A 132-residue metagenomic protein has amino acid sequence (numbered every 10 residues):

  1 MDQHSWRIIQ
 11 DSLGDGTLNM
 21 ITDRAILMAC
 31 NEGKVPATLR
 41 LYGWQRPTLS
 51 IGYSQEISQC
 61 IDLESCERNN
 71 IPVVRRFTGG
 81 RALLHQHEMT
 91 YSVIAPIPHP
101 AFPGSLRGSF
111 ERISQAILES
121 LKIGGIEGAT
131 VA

Functional and structural regions predicted by a protein language model:
M1-C60, E64, R68, P72-R76 (+1 more regions): Active-site loop/lid in soluble adenylation, ligation, and acyl-transfer enzymes
T17, I21, H85, G104-R112: Short, conserved micro-motifs enriched in small and acidic residues
T38, I71-V73, R81-L84, L106-R107 (+1 more regions): Short C-terminal domain-edge/linker segments immediately following a structured domain
C60-F102: A glycine-rich, hydrophobic loop/mini-helix early in the fold
T90-A132: Contiguous, small/hydrophobic- and glycine-enriched helical/loop subdomains that border and often "cap" functional
